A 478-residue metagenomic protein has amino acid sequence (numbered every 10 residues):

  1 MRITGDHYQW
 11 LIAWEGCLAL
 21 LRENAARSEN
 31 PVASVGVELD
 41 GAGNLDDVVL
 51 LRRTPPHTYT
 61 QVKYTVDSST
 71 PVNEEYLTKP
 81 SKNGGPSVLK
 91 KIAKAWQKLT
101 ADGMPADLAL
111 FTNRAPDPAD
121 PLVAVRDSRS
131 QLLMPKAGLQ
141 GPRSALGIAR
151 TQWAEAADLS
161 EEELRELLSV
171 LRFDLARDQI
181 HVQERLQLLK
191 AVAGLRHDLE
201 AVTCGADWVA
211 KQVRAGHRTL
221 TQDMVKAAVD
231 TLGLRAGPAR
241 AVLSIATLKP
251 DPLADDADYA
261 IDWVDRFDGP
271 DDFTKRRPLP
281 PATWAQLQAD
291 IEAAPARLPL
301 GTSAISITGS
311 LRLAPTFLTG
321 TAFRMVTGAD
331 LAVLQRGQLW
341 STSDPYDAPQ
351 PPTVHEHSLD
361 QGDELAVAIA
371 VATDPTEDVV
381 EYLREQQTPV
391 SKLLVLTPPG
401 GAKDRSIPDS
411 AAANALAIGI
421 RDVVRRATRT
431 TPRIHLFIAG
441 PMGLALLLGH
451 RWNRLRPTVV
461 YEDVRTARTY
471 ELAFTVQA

Functional and structural regions predicted by a protein language model:
M1-T4, T54, T58-D255: Acidic metal-coordinating catalytic centers involved in nucleic-acid phosphodiester chemistry
R2-T78: Catalytic centers of nucleases
R114-D117, S306-F317, A370-T376, H435-L446: Gly/Ser/Thr-rich loops at beta-strand to alpha-helix junctions that form or flank small-molecule/cofactor-binding
A257, D347-D422: Redox- and metal-dependent alpha/beta enzyme cores, enriched for Fe-S-associated oxidoreductases and cofactor-handling
L287-R297, A412-P432, L444: A short, acidic, amphipathic alpha-helical segment used as a generic capping/interface helix at domain edges
P299-Q338, D344, L444-L446, N453: Hydrophobic, ordered structural segments
R324-T353, P398-D409, V460-A478: Long, charge-dense
D422-A478: C-terminal functional regions that serve as terminal interaction/effector modules
